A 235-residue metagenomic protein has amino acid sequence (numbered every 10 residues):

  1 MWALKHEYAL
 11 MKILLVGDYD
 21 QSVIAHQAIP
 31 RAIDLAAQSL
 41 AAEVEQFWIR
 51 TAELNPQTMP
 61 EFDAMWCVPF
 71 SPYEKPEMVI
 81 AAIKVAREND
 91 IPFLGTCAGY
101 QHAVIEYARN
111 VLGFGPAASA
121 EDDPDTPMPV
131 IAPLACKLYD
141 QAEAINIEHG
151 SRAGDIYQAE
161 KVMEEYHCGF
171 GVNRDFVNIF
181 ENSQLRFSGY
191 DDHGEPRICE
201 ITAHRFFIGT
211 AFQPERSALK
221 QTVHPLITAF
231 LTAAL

Functional and structural regions predicted by a protein language model:
M1-E160, G169-A203, A211-L235: N-terminal beta1-alpha1 cap of cysteine-dependent amidohydrolase-like domains
M163: Conserved ATP-binding module of the ATP-grasp superfamily
Y166: An anion-binding catalytic pocket shared by soluble metabolic enzymes
